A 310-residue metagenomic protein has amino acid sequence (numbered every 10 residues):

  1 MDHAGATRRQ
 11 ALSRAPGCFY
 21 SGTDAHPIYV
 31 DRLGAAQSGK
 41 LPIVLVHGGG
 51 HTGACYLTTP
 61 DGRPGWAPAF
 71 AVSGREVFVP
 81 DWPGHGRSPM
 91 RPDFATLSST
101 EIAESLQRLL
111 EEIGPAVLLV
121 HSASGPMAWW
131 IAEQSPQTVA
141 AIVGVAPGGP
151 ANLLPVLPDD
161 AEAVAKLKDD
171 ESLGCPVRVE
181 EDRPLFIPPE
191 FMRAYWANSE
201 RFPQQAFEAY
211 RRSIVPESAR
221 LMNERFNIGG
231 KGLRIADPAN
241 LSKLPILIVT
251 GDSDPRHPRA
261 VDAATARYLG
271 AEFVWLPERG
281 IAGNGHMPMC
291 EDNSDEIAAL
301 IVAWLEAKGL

Functional and structural regions predicted by a protein language model:
D2-Q37: N-terminal cap/lid segment of alpha/beta-hydrolase-fold proteins
H47-P60, S122-A123, D252-S253: Active-site glycine-rich loops that stabilize anionic/oxyanionic intermediates across multiple enzyme folds
A54, P80-T96, A282-G283: Glycine-rich "HGGG/HGxG" loop immediately N-terminal to the catalytic nucleophile of the alpha/beta-hydrolase
D61-M90: Conserved alpha/beta-hydrolase
T100-V117: Conserved acidic catalytic loop of the alpha/beta-hydrolase fold
P115-V156: Conserved hydrolase catalytic core segment
D159-V261, A271-W275: Alpha/beta-hydrolase
R279-S294: Catalytic histidine-centered segment of alpha/beta-hydrolase-like enzymes
